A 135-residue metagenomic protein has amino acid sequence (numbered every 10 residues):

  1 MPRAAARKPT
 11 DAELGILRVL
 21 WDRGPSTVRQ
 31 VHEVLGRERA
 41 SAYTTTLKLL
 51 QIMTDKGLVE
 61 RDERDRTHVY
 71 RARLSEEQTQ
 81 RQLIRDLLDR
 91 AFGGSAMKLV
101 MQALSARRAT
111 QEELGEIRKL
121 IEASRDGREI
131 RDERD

Functional and structural regions predicted by a protein language model:
K8-A12, R64-Q82: Short, cationic-aromatic polyanion-contact patches
L14-L20, V100: Hydrophobic residues on short alpha-helical segments
V19-T27: Short capping segments at the starts of secondary-structure elements
S26-L35: Short acidic, hydrophobic short linear motifs in intrinsically disordered regions
L47-Q51: Short, hydrophobic-biased segments on the C-terminal half of alpha helices that form "recognition helices"
G57: Glycine-centered, phosphate/nucleic-acid-interacting loop/turn motifs that mediate DNA/RNA or nucleotide
L74-V100: Conserved segment of winged-helix/HTH DNA-binding domains
Q82, S105-D135: C-terminal regulatory/oligomerization modules of transcriptional regulators
